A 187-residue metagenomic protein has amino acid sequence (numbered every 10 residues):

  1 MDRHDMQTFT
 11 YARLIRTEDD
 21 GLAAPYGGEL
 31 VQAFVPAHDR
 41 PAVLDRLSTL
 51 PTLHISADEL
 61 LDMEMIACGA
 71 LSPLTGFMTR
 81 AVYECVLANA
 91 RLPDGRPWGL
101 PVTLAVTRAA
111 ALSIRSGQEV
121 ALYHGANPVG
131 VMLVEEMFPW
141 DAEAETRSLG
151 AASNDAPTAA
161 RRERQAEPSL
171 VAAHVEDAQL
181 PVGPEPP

Functional and structural regions predicted by a protein language model:
D2-P187: Non-catalytic terminal extensions that flank enzyme cores
